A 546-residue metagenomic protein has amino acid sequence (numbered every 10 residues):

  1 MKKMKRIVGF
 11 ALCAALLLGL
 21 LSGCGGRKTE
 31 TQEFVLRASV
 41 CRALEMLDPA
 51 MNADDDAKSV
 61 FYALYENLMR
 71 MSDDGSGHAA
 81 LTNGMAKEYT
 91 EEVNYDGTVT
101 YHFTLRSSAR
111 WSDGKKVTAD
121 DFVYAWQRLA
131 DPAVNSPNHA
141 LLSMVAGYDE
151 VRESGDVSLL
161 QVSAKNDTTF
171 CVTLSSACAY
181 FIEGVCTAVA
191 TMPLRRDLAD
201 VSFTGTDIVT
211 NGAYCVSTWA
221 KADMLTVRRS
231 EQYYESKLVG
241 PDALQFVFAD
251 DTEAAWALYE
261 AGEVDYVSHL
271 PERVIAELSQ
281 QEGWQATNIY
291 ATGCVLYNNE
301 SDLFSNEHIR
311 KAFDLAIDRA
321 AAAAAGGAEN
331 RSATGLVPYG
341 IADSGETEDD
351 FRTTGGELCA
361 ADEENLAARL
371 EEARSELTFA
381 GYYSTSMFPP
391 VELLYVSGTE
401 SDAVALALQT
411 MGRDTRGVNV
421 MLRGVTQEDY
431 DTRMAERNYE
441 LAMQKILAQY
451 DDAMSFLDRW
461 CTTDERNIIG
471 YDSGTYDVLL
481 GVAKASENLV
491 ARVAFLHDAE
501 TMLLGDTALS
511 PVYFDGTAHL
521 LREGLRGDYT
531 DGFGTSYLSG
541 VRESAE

Functional and structural regions predicted by a protein language model:
S39-N94, V209: N-terminal lobe/hinge region of extracytoplasmic solute-binding protein
A53, E88-L141, C171, E260-A261 (+1 more regions): Aromatic- and charge-enriched surface segment that lines or borders ligand/interaction sites
D73-S76, V157, T168, L174-A243 (+1 more regions): Gly/Pro-rich hinge or "lid" segments in bacterial periplasmic/extracellular proteins
H102-T104, D121-V123, R128, N135-L194: Surface-exposed binding/hinge segments that line and control ligand-binding clefts or catalytic entry sites
T118-A125, D167-C171, A213, P241-A243 (+5 more regions): Alpha-helical secondary-structure segments
S217-T226, Q245-S301, A324: Extracellular/periplasmic solute-recognition and catalytic clefts
A316-T347, E400-Q409, M434-E546: Detector for C-terminal structural segments
N330-F379, E400-D402: Structural transition elements
